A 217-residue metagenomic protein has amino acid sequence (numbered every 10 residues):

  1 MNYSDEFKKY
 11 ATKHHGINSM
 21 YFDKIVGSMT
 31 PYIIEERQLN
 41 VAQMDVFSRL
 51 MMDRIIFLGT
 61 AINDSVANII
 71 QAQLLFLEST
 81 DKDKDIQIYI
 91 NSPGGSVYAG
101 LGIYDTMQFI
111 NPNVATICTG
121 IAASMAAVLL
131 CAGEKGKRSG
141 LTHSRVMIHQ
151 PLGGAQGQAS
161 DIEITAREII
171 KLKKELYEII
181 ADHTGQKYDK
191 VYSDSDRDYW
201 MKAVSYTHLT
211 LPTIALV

Functional and structural regions predicted by a protein language model:
M1-D45: Intrinsically disordered, low-complexity segments enriched in small/flexible residues
N2-T12, I90-A203: Conserved catalytic cores of soluble enzyme domains, especially glycine-rich substrate-binding beta-alpha loops
I33-R37, A42-N68: STAS-typified acidic loop motif
A42-Q43, V66, Q73, A99 (+2 more regions): Helical mechanochemical/support elements of P-loop NTPase systems and associated helical scaffolds
M52-R54, K82-I86, I110-P112, S144: A generic structural signal for short beta-strands and their flanking turns/coil linkers
T60-K84: A short, well-ordered alpha-helical element
T207-T213: Conserved small/polar residues in nucleotide/adenosyl-binding loops
